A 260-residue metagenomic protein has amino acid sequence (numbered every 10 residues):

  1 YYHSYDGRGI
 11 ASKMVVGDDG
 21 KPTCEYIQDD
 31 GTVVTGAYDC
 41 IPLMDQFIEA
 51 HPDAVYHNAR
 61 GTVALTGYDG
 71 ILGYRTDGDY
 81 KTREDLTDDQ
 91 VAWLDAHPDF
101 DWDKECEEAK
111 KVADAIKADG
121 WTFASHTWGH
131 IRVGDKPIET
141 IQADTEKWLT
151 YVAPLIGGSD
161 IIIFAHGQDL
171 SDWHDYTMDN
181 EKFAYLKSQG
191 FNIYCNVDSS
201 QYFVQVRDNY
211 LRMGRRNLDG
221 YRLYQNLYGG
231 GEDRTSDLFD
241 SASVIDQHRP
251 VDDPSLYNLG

Functional and structural regions predicted by a protein language model:
Y2-S171, S200: Metal-dependent polysaccharide deacetylase catalytic core of the NodB/CE4 family, i.e., the active-site-bearing domain
A118, G134-G260: C-terminal active-site subregion of NodB/CE4 polysaccharide deacetylases
